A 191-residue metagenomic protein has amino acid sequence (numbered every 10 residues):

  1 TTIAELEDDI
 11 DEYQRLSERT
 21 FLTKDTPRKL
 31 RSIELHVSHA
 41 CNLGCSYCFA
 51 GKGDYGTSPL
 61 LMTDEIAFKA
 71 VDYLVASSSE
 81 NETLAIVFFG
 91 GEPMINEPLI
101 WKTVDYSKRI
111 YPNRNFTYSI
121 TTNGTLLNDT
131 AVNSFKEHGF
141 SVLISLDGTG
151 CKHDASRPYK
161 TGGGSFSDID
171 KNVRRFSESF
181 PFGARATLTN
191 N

Functional and structural regions predicted by a protein language model:
T2-E34, S79-E80: N-terminal [4Fe-4S]-dependent radical SAM core
E7-I10, V37-C41, F49-K52, L74 (+2 more regions): Generic hydrophobic/packing signal
T20, G51-G53, L84-F89: Short linear capping/connector segments at secondary-structure termini
R28, S32-E65: Canonical Radical SAM [4Fe-4S] cluster-binding loop centered on the CxxxCxxC motif and its immediate flanking residues
V37, G90-G91: Short acidic donor-binding/metal-coordinating loop in glycosyltransferase active sites
S58-M62, E92, T161: Pocket-edge positions in alpha/beta enzyme catalytic cores
A67, V71-V87, N96-N191: Radical SAM/AdoMet-radical enzyme domain recognition
